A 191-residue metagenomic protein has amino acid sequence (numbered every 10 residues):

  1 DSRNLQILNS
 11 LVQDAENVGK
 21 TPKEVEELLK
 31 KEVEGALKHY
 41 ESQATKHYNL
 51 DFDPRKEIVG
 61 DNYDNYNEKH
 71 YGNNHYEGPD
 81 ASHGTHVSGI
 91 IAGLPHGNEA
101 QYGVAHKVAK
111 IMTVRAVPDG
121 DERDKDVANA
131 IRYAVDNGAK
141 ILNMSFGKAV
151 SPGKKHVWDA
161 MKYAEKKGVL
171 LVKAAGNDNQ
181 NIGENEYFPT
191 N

Functional and structural regions predicted by a protein language model:
D1-D124: Subtilisin-like serine protease catalytic core
L5, N9-V12, I131-G153, A174: Short acidic, glycine-rich surface-loop motifs adjacent to enzyme active sites
H86, G103, D136-N137, N181: Acidic side chains
A92-H96, R132-K140, K162-K166, G176: Sec-exported extracytoplasmic/periplasmic mature domains
G103, A134, Y187-T190: Structural motif
K107-M112, D136-L142, E165-L171: Loop/turn elements at helix/coil->beta-strand transitions in domains of secreted/extracellular proteins
R123-V127, F146-N191: Substrate-binding/specificity loop regions of serine endopeptidase catalytic domains, predominantly subtilases
